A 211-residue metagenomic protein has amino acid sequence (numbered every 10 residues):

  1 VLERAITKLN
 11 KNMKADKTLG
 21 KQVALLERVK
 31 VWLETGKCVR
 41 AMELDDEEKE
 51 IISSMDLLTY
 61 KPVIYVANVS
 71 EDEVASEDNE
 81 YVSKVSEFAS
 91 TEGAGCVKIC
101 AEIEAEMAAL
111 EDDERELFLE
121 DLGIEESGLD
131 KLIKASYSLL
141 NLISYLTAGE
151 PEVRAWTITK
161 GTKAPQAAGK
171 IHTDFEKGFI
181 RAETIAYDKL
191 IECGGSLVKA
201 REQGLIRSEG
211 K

Functional and structural regions predicted by a protein language model:
E3-K211: C-terminal-of-GTPase-core extension/linker across diverse P-loop GTPases
